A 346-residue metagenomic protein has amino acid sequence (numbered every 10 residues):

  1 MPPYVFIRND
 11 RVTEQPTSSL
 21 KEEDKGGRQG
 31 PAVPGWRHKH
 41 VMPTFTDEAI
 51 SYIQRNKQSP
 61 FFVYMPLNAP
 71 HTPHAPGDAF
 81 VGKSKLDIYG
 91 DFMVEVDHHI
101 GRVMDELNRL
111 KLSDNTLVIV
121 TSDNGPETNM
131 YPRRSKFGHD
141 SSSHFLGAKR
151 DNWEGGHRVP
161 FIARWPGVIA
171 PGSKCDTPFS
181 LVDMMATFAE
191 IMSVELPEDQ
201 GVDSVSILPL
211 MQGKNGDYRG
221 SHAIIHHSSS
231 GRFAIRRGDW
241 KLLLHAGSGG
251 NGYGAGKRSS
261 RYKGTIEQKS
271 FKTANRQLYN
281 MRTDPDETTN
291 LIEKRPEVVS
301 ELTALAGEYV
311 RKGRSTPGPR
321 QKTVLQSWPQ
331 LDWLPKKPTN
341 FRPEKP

Functional and structural regions predicted by a protein language model:
M1-Q58, L67-P76, T273-A274: Formylglycine-dependent
D24-P34, D78-K83, R164-V168, R282-E287: Short glycine/proline-rich turn/loop motifs
P31-P43, G82-E95: The substrate-binding groove and active-site-proximal loops of carbohydrate-active enzymes, especially glycoside
K57-V63, L112-V118, H157-V159, R219-S221 (+2 more regions): Loop/turn elements at helix/coil->beta-strand transitions in domains of secreted/extracellular proteins
V63-P73, V120-T128, D203-S204, H226-S230 (+3 more regions): Short, solvent-exposed turn/loop segments enriched in Gly/Ser/Thr/Pro and often Arg
T72-P76, G82-I88, F92, R109-V168 (+5 more regions): Histidine-centered active-site microenvironments of extracellular/periplasmic hydrolases and transferases
T128-R134, G138-N152, I169-S173, T177 (+3 more regions): C-terminal cap/loop subdomain of S1 sulfatases and analogous C-terminal strand-loop tails that border
M184, R237, G249, S259-Q277 (+1 more regions): Long, internal low-complexity/basic segments
